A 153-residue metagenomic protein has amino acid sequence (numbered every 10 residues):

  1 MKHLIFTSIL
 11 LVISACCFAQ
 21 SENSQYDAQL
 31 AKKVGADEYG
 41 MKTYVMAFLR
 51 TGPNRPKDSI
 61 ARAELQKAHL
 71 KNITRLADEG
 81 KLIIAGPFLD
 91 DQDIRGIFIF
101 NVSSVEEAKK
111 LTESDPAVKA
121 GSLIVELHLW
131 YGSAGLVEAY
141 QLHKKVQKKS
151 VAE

Functional and structural regions predicted by a protein language model:
M1-E22: Bacterial Sec-dependent N-terminal signal peptides
Q20-E153: Conserved, structured core segments of small domains
